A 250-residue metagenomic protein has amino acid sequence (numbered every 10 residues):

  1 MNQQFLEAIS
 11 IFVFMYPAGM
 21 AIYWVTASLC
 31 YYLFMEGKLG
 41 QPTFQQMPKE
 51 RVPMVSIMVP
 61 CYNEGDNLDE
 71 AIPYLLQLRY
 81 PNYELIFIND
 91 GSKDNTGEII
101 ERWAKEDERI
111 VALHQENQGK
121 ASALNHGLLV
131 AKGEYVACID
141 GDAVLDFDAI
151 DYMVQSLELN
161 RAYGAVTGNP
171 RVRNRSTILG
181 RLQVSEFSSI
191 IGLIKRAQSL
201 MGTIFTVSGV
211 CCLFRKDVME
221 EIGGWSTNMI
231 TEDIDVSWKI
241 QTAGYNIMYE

Functional and structural regions predicted by a protein language model:
M1-K49, K195: N-terminal membrane-anchoring/stem segments of glycan-assembly enzymes
P53-S56, E84, E220, D235: Cell-envelope/extracellular polymer assembly enzymes that use nucleotide-activated donors
C61-D69, N89, K93, G97: A structural helix-start
P73-N82: Short, acidic, metal-binding catalytic loop of nucleotide-sugar glycosyltransferases
Y83-I86, G97-V130, G168-N169, A197: Conserved donor nucleotide-binding strand/loop of the catalytic core
E108, E116, A121-A123, F147-I230 (+1 more regions): Long helical/loop segments within the catalytic core of UDP-sugar-dependent glycosyltransferases, especially the large
V136: Short aromatic/hydrophobic "clamp" motif used to bind/position activated sugar donors
N228, S237-E250: Catalytic donor-sugar/metal-binding loop of nucleotide-sugar-dependent glycosyltransferases
